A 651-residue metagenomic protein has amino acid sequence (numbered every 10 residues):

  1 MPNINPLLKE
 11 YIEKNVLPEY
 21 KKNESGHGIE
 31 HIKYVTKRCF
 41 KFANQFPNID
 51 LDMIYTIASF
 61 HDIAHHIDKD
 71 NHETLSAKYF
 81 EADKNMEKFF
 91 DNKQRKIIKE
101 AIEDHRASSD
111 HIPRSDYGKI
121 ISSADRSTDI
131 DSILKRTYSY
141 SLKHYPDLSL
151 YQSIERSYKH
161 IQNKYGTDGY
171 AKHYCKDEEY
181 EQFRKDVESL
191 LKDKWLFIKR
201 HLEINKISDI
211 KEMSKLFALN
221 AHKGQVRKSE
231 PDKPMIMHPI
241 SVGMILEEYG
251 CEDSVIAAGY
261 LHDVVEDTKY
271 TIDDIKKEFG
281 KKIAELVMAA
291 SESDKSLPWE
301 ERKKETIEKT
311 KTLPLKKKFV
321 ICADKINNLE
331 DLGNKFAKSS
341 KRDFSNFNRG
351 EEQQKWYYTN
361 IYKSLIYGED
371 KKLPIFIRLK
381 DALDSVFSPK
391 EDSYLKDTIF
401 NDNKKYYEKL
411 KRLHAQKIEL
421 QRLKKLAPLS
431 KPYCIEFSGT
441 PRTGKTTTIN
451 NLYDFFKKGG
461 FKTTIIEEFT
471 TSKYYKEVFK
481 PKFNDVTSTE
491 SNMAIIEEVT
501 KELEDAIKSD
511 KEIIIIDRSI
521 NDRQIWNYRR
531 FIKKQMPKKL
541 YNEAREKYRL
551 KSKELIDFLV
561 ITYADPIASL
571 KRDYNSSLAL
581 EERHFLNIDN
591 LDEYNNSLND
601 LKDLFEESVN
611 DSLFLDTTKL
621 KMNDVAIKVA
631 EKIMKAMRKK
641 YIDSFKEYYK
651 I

Functional and structural regions predicted by a protein language model:
N3, K21-N48, F60, A107-D209 (+1 more regions): Divalent metal-dependent phosphate-bond-processing catalytic cores, especially two-metal-ion Mg2+/Mn2+ enzymes that act
N23-I54, H66, L75, Y79-K88 (+4 more regions): Alpha-helical phosphate/pyrophosphate-handling elements in metalloenzyme active cores
I49-S76, K96-S108, A218, V242 (+3 more regions): His-Asp-centered metal-binding catalytic motifs of divalent-metal-dependent phosphohydrolases/nucleases
K341-N348, W526-D600: A glycine- and Lys/Arg-enriched "phosphate-lid" helix/loop adjacent to the NTP-binding pocket of small-molecule kinases
K396-E408, R422-K425, Y574-I651: NTP-dependent small-molecule kinase module
K445: Conserved lysine of the Walker
T448, L452: Hydrophobic positions on the alpha1 helix immediately C-terminal to the Walker A/P-loop
Y453-T500: Conserved substrate/cofactor phosphate-moiety recognition/catalytic segment in nucleotide-dependent phosphotransferases
